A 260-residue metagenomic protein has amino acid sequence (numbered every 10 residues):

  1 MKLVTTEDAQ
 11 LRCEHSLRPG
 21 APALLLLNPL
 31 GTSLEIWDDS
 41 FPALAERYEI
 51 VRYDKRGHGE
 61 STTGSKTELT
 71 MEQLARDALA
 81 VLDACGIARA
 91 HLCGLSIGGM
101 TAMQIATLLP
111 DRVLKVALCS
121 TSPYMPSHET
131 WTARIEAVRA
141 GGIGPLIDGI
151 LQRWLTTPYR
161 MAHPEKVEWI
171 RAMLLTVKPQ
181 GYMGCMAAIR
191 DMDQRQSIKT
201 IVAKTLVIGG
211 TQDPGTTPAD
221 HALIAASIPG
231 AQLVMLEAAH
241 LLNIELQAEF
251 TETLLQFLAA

Functional and structural regions predicted by a protein language model:
E7-T63: Conserved HGGG/HGGXW glycine-rich cap/lid loop of the alpha/beta-hydrolase fold
Q73-A90: Conserved acidic catalytic loop of the alpha/beta-hydrolase fold
M103-L108, R112-P145: Flexible "cap/lid" loop of the alpha/beta hydrolase fold
P126-E129, A140-K199: Conserved alpha/beta-hydrolase catalytic His-Asp/Glu region
I201, V207-G209: Short beta-strand/loop motif that positions the catalytic acidic residue of the alpha/beta-hydrolase fold
T211-T216: Acidic catalytic loop of the alpha/beta-hydrolase fold
H221-L241: Catalytic histidine neighborhood in serine/cysteine hydrolases with alpha/beta-hydrolase-type architecture
A239-T251: Catalytic histidine-centered segment of alpha/beta-hydrolase-like enzymes
